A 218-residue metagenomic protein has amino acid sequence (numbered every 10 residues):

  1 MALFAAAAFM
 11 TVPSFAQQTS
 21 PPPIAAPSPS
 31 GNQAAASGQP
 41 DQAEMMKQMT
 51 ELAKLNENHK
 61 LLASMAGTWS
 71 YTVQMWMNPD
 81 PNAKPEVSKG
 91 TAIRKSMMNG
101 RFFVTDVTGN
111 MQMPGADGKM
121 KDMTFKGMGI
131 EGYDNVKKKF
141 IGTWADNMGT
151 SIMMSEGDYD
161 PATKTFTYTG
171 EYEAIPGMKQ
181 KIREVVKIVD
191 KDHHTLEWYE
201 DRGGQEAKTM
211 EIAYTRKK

Functional and structural regions predicted by a protein language model:
A2-T11: Bacterial N-terminal signal peptides
V12-A16: Sec/Tat signal peptide C-region and signal peptidase I cleavage site
Q18-K218: Hydrophobic small-molecule pocket/channel-lining residues, especially in calycin-type beta-barrels
